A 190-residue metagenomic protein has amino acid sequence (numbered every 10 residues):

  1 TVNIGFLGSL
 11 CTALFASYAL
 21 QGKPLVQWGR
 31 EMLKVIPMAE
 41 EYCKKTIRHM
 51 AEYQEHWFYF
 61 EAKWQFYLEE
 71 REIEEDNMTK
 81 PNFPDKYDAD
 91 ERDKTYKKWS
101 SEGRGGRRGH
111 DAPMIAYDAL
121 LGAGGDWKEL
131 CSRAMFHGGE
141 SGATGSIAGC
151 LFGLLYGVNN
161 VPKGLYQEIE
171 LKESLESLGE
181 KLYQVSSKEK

Functional and structural regions predicted by a protein language model:
T1-G124, S132, I169-K190: Phosphate-rich cofactor/ligand-interacting catalytic cores and adjacent structured alpha/beta frameworks
G106-Y166, E170: Glycine-rich, charge-dense phosphate/pyrophosphate-binding loop(s) and the adjacent flexible "lid"/catalytic subdomain
